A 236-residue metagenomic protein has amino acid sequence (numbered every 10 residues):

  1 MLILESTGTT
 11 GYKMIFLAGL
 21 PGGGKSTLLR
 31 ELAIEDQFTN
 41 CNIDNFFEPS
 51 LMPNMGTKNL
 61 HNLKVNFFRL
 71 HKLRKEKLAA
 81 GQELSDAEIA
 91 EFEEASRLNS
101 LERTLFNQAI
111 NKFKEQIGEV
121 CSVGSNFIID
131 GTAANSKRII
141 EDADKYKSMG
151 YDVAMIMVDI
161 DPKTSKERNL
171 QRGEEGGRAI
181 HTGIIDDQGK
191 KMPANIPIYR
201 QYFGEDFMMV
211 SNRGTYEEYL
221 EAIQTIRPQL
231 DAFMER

Functional and structural regions predicted by a protein language model:
S6-Y12, V120-C121: Phosphate-binding P-loop
I15-F16: Short hydrophobic/aromatic beta-strand immediately N-terminal to the Walker A/P-loop
L20-P21: The conserved Walker
G24: Conserved glycine(s) of the Walker
L29-S125: Conserved substrate/cofactor phosphate-moiety recognition/catalytic segment in nucleotide-dependent phosphotransferases
L70, K163-R236: Conserved GTP-binding G-domain of TRAFAC-class P-loop NTPases and closely related GTPase folds
D130-I139: Acidic, metal-coordinating catalytic cores used for nucleic-acid/nucleotide bond scission and strand-transfer chemistry
A134, K147-N169: Conserved phosphate-donor/acceptor-positioning beta-strand/loop module used by diverse small-molecule
